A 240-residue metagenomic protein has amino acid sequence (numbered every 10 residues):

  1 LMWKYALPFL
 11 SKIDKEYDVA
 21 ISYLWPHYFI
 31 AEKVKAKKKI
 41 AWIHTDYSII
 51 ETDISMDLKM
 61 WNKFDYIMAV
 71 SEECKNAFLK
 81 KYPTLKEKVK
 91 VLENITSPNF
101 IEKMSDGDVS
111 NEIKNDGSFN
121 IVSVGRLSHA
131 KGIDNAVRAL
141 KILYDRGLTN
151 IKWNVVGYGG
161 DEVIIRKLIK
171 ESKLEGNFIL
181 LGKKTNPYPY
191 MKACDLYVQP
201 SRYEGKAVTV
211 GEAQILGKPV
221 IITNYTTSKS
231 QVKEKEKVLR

Functional and structural regions predicted by a protein language model:
E73, I95: Carbohydrate-associated surface elements
K103-N120, R146: Nucleotide-sugar donor-binding and catalytic loop/hinge architecture of NDP-sugar-dependent glycosyltransferases
F119-Y144, G160-R166: A conserved mid-protein helix/loop that constitutes part of the nucleotide-sugar donor-binding site
R146, N154-E175: Short, structured helix-loop element that forms part of the nucleotide-activated donor/catalytic region
K183, R202: Aromatic "clamp/platform" in nucleotide-sugar-dependent glycosyltransferases that forms part of the donor/acceptor
Y197-V198: A short hydrophobic beta-strand element within the catalytic core of glycosyltransferases that build diverse glycans
E212, Y225-R240: Short acidic/histidine- and often glycine-rich active-site loop of Leloir-type glycosyltransferases that engages
P219-I222: Short hydrophobic beta-strand element within catalytic cores of glycosyltransferases and related nucleotide-activated
